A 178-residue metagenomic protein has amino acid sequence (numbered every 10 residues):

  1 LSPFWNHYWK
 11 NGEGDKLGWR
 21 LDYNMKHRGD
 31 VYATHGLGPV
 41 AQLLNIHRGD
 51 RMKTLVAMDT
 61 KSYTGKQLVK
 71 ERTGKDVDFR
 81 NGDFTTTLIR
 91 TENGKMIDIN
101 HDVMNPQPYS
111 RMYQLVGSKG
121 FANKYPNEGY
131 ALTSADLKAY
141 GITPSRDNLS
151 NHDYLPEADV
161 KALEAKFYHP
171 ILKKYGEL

Functional and structural regions predicted by a protein language model:
L1-D78: Predominantly a Rossmann-like dinucleotide-binding segment in NAD(P)-dependent oxidoreductases
G14, R80-F84, P108-S110: Short, solvent-exposed loop/turn segments at the edges of secondary structure
L44, T91, H101-V103: Short beta-strand segments enriched in hydrophobic/aromatic residues within well-folded beta-rich domains
K61-G82, R90-T91, K119-L178: C-terminal glycine/acidic-rich active-site capping loop/insertion
M96-D98, F121: Short, mixed charged/polar active-site loops that provide acid/base catalysis or chelate metal/phosphate cofactors
I99-S110: Glycine-rich phosphate/pyrophosphate-binding beta-alpha loops
